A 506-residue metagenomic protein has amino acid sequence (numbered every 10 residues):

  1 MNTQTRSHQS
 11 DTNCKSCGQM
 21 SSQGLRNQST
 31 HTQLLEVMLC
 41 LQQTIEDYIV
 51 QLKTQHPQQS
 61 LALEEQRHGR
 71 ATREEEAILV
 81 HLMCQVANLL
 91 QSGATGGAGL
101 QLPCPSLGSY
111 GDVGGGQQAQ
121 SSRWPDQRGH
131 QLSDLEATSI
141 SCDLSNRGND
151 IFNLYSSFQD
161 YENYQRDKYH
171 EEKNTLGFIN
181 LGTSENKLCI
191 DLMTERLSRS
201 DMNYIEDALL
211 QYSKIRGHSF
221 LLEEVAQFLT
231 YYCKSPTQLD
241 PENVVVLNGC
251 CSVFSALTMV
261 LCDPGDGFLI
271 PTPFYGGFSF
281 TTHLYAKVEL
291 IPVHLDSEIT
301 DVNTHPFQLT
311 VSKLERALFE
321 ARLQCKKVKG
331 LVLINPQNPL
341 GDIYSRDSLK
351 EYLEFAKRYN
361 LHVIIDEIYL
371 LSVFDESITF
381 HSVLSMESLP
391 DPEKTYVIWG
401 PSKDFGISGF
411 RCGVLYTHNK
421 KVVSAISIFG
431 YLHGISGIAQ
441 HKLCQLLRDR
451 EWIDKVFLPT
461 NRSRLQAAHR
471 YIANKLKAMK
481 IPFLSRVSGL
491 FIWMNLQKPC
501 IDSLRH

Functional and structural regions predicted by a protein language model:
Q4, N13-A98: Extended alpha-helical segments
G97, S106, Y110-G129, S133-L144 (+3 more regions): Conserved core segment of the aminotransferase class I/II
G99, S106-G249, T300, L309-K313 (+1 more regions): N-terminal small-domain helix-loop-helix segment of the aminotransferase-like
L239-F268, R411-G413: Conserved beta-loop-alpha segment that forms the PLP phosphate-binding cup at the N-terminus of a helix
V260-T282: Conserved PLP-anchoring active-site segment centered on the Schiff-base-forming lysine
I291-I378: Active-site phosphate-binding strand-loop segment of PLP-dependent enzymes
T417-H418, L490-I501, H506: Conserved PLP-binding active-site segment of the aspartate aminotransferase-like
L458-A473, K477, P482-L496: Conserved glycine-rich beta-strand-loop-beta hairpin in the small C-terminal domain of fold type I
